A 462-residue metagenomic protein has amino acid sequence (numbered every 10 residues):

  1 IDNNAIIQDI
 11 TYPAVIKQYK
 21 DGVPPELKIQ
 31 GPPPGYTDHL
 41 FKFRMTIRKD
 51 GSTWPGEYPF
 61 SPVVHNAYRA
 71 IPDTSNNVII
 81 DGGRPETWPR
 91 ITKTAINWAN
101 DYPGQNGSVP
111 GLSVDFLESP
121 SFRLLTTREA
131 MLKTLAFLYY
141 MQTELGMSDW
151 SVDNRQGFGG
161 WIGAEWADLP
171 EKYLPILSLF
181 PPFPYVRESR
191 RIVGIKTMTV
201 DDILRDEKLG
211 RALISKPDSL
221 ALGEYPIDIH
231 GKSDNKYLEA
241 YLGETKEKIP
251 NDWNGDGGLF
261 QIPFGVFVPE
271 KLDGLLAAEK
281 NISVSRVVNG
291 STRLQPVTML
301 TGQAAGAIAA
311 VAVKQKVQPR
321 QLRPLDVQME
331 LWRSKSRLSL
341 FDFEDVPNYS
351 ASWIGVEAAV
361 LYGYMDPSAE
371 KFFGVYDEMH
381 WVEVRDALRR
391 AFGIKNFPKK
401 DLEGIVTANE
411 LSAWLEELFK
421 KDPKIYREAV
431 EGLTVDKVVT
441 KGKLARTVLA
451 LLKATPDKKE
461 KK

Functional and structural regions predicted by a protein language model:
I1-W332: Flavin (FAD/FMN)-binding glycine-rich loop and adjacent Rossmann-like elements that form
T37-R44, D326-S339, I405-E410, V435-V438: Short, mixed-charge aromatic SLiMs
N66, P72-N77, T440-K461: Short, low-complexity, Pro/Ser/Thr/Gly-rich segments in the mature regions of secreted, periplasmic
P120-T127, V288-S291, Q315-V317, E344-V346 (+3 more regions): Second-shell loop/turn segments in exported
M147, S336, Y364-M365: Short aromatic/hydrophobic-glycine micro-motifs
Q321-W353: Long, well-structured alpha-helical subdomains associated with metal-dependent extracellular/ecto-lumenal hydrolases
S350-Y362, A369-K420, A429-T455: Short, solvent-exposed alpha-helical surface patches in non-cytosolic proteins
